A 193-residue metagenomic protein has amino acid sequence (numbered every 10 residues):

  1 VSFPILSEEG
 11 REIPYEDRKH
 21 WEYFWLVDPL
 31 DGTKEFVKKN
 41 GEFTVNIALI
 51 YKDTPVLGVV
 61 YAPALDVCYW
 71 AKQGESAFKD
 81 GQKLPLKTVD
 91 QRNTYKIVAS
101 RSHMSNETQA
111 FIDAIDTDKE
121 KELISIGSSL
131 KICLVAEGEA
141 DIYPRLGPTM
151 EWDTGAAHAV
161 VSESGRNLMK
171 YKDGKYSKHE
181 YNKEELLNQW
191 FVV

Functional and structural regions predicted by a protein language model:
V1-Y51: Flexible, acidic active-site loops/lids enriched in D/E/S/T/G that coordinate Mg2+ and/or position polar
P4, K121-E122, N167: Conserved beta-strand segments of alpha/beta enzyme cores
E8, S100, I126, Y171-D173: Conserved beta-strand termini and adjacent loop/short-helix elements that scaffold enzyme active sites in alpha/beta
E22-F24, V56, Y95, D141: Conserved acidic residues
I47-C133, K183-V193: Acidic beta-strand-loop-alpha-helix segment within the catalytic core of divalent metal-dependent phosphate-processing
A110-T117, K131-V193: Oxyanion/phosphate-interacting regions
